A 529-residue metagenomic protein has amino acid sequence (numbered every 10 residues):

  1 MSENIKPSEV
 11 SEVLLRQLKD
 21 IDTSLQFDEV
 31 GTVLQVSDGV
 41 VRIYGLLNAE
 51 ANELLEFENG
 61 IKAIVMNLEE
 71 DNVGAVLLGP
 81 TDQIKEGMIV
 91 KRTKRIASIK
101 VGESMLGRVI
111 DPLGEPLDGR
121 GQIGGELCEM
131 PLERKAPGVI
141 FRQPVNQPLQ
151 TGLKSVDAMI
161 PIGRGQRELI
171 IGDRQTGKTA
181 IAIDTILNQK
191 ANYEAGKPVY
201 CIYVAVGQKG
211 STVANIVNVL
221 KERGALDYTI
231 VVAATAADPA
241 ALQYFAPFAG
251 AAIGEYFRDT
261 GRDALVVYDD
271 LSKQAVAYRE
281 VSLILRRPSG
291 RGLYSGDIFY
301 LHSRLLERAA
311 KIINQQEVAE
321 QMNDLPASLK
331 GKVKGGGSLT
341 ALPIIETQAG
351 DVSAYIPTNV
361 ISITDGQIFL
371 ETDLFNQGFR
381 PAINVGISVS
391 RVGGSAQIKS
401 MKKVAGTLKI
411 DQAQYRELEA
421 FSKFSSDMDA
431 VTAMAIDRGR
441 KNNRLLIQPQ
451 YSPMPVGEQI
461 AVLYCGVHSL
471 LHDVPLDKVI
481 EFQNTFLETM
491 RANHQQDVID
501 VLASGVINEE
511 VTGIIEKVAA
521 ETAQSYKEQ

Functional and structural regions predicted by a protein language model:
S2-Q17, T23-Q26, T32-L149: Acidic-enriched and Gly/Ser
V13-S24, T93, G152-V156, G250 (+2 more regions): Phosphate-interacting basic helix/loop segments used at nucleotide- and nucleic-acid interfaces
M88-V90, A97, V101-S104, L117-Q166 (+3 more regions): P-loop NTPase nucleotide-binding/switch module
G163-I216, D270: Walker A/P-loop NTP-binding active-site region of P-loop NTPases, recognizing the glycine-rich GxxxxGKT/S
P198-Y200, D227-I230, G261-L265, G336-A341: Loop/turn-to-beta-strand initiation segments
V199, K209-I253, I284-S295, H302-E307 (+1 more regions): Nucleotide-state-sensitive switch-loop elements of NTP-binding domains
Q243-Y278, K330-G331: Phosphate-binding/switch loop-helix module in NTP-utilizing enzymes
Y256, K273, E280-Q529: Conserved catalytic/coupling modules of large nucleotide/cofactor-utilizing molecular machines
